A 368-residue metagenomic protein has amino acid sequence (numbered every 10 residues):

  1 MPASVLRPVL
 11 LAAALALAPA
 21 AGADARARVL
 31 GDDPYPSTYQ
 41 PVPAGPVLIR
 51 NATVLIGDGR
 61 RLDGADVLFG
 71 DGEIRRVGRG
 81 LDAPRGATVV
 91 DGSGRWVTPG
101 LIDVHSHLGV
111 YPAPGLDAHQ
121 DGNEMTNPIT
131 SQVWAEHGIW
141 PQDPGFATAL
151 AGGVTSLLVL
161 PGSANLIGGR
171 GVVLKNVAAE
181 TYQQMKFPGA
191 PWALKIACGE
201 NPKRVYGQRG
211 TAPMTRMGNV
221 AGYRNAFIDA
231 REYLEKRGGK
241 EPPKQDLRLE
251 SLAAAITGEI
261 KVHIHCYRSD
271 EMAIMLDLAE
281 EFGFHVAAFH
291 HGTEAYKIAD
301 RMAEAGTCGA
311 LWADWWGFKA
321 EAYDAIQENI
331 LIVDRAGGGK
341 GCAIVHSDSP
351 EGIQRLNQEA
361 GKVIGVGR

Functional and structural regions predicted by a protein language model:
P8-A18: Bacterial N-terminal signal peptides
A20-A27, G31: Boundary at the C-terminal end of the N-terminal hydrophobic targeting segment
D32-P41, V54, D58-T98, G115: Histidine-rich, glycine-flanked metal-binding segment
T38, P43, A113-P114, Q120-T126 (+4 more regions): His/Asp/Glu-enriched, well-ordered alpha-helical/loop segment that forms or immediately abuts the divalent-metal
G45-I49, A83-E136, A151: Replace "His-x-His-based motif
A52, V67, G72, G94 (+6 more regions): Divalent metal-coordination and catalytic microenvironments
G145, L150-A288: Polyanionic/metal-chelating signatures
K244-Q245, I264-R268, H290-T293, A320-Q327 (+1 more regions): A general structural motif
